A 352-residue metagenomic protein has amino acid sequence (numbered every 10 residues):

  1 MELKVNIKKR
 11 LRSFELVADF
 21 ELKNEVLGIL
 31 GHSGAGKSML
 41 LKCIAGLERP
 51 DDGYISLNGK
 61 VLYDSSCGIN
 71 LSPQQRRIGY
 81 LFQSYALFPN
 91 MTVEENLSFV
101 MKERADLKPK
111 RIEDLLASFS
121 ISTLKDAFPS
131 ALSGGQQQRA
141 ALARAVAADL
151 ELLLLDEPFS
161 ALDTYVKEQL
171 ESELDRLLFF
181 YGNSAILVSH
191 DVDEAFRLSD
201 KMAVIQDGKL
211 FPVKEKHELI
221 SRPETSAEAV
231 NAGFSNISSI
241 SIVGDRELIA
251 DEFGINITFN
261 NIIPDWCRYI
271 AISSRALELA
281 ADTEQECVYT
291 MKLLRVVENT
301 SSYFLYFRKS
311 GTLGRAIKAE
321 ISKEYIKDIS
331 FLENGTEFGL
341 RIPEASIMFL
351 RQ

Functional and structural regions predicted by a protein language model:
V5-S13, V17-V26, H32-S38, G46-R49 (+3 more regions): Non-catalytic connector elements of ABC transporters
V26, Q75, F82-A86, N90-M91 (+2 more regions): ABC ATPase nucleotide-binding domain signature
S38-L41, A140: ABC ATPase nucleotide-binding domain helices that frame the ATP-binding cleft
K42-C43, K201: The short alpha-helix immediately C-terminal to the Walker A/P-loop
G53-S65: Conserved ABC transporter NBD signature motif
L62-G79, E103: ABC ATPase NBD coupling module
R77-G79, T92-A227: ABC ATPase nucleotide-binding domains
E218-V243, A271: C-terminal boundary and immediately downstream tail of ABC-type ATPase nucleotide-binding domains
